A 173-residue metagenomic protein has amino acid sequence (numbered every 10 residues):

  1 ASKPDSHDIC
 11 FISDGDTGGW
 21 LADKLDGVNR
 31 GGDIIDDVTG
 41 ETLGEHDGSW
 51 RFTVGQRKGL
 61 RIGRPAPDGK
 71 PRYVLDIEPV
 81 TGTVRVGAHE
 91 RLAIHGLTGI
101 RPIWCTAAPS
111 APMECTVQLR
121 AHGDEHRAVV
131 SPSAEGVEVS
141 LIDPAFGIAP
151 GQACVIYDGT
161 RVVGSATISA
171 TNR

Functional and structural regions predicted by a protein language model:
A1-R173: Nucleotide-activated chemistry modules centered on ATP-dependent adenylation/adenylyltransferase
